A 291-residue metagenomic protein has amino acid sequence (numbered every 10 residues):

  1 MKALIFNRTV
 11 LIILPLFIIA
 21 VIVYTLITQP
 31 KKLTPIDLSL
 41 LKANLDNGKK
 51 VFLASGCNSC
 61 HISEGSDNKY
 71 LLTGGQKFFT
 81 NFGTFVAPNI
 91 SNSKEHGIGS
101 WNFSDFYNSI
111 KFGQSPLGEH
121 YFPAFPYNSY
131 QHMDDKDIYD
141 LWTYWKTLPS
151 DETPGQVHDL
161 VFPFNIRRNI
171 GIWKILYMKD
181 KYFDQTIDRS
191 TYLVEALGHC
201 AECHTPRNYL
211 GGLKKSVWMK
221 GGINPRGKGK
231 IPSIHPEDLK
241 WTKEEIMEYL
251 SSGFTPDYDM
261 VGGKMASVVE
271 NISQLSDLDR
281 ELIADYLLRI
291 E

Functional and structural regions predicted by a protein language model:
M1-D46, K136: N-terminal export/targeting leaders of redox proteins
L11-T25, N128, M133-T191, P206 (+2 more regions): Extended surface/linker regions that mediate inter-domain or inter-protein docking in multi-component redox
T28-L53, R168-E195: Electrostatic cytochrome c docking/interface patches
L40-K77: Short extracytoplasmic
G48, A54-E64, F106, L141 (+4 more regions): The canonical Cys-X-X-Cys-His
T73-I90, N108-K111, P116, Q156-H158 (+3 more regions): Intrinsic, low-complexity N-terminal interaction/targeting segments
K77-D105, N128-I138, W218-D257, V268-E281: Electron-transfer interface patches adjacent to heme c in soluble/periplasmic c-type cytochromes and di-/multiheme
P116-E119, L210-G212, W241-E245, T255-G262: Substrate-binding/catalytic groove segments of enzymes that remodel or degrade extracellular structural polymers
